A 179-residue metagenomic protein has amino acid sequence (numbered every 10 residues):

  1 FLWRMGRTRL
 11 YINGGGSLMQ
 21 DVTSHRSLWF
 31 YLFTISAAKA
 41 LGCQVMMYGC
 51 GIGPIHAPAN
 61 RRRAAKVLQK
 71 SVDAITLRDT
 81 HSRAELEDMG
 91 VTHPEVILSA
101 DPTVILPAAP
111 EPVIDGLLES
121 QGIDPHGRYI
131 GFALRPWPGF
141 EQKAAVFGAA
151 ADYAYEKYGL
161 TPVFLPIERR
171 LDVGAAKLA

Functional and structural regions predicted by a protein language model:
F1-A179: Active-site anion-handling motifs in enzyme catalytic cores
